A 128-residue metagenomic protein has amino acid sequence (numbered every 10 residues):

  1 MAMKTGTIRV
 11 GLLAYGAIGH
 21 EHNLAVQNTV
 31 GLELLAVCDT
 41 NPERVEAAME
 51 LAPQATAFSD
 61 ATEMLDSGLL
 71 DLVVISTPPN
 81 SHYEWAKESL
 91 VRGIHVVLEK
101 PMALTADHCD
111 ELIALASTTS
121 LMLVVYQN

Functional and structural regions predicted by a protein language model:
M1-A52: N-terminal Rossmann-like dinucleotide-binding module
L13, E99, Y126: Short hydrophobic "strand-cap" motifs at the C-terminus of beta-strands
V30-G31, R92, S117-L121: Short helix-capping segments at alpha-helix termini
A36, L72, M122: Short, Asp-centered acidic motifs that coordinate Mg2+ and/or phosphate in catalytic or ligand-binding sites
A52, T56-L115: Beta-loop-alpha module in the N-terminal Rossmann-like domain of NAD(P)-dependent dehydrogenases, especially those
E111-N128: Rossmann-fold dehydrogenase core element
